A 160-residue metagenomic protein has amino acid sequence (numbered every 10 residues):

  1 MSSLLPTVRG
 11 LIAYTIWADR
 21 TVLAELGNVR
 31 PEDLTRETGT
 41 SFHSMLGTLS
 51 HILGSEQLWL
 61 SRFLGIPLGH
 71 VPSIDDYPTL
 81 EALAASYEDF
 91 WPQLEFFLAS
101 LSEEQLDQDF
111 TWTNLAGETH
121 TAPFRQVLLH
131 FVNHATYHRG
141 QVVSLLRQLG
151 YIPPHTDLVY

Functional and structural regions predicted by a protein language model:
M1-P6: Basic/polar N-terminal segments that are highly enriched at the extreme N-terminus, encompassing both cleavable
R9-S73, N114-Y160: Short, contiguous alpha-helical
I66-L106: Helix-adjacent hinge/juxtasegments
E103-L115: Carboxylate-rich helix-loop segments that flank metal/cofactor sites and access channels in metalloenzymes
